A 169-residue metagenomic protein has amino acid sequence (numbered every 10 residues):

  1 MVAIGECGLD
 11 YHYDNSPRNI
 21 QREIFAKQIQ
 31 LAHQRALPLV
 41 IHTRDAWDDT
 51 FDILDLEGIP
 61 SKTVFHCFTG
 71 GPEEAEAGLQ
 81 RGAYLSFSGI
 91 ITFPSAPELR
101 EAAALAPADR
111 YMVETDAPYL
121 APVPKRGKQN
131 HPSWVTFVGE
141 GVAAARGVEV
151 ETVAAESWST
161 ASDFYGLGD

Functional and structural regions predicted by a protein language model:
M1-P38, Y84, S88-P94: Active-site gating/metal-coordination segments in enzymes
G5, D109-H131, V153: Short acidic/histidine-rich active-site segments
E6, A32, H66, G78 (+4 more regions): Conserved, mostly hydrophobic/aromatic
C7, T43, C67, A83 (+2 more regions): Active-site metal-binding loops of divalent metal-dependent hydrolases
R18-I29, W47, A96-A104, K128-P132: Charged helix-capping and loop-helix junction motifs
K27, Q34, D55-K62, A77-S88 (+1 more regions): Glycine-enriched alpha-helix->loop->beta-strand junction motifs that scaffold or abut catalytic
L31, S133-D169: Mid-to-C-terminal alpha-helical segments outside catalytic/metal-binding sites
T43-G58, V64-F65, G71-Q80, E98-A103: Distinct, well-ordered alpha-helical segments
